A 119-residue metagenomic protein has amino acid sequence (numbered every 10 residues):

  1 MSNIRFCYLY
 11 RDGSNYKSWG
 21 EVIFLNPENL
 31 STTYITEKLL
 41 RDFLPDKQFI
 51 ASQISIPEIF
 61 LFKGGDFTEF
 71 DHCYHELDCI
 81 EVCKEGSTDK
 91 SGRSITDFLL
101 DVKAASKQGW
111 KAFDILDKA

Functional and structural regions predicted by a protein language model:
M1-N26: Short, extreme N-terminal segment that most often corresponds to the first beta-strand
T32-A119: Acidic, low-complexity intrinsically disordered segments
